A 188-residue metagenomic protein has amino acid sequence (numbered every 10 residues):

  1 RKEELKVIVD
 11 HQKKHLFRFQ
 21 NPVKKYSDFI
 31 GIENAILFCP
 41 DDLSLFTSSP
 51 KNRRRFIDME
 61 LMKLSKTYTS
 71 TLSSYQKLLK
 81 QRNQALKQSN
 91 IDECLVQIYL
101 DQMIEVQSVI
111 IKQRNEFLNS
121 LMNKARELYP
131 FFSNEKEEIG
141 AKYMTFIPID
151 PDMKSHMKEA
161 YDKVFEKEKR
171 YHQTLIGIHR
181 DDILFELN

Functional and structural regions predicted by a protein language model:
R1-F46, P50-N52, D58-L64, Y68 (+4 more regions): Nucleotide-state sensing region of NTPase/ATPase domains
Y26, P50, R54, L79 (+2 more regions): Alpha-helix initiation and N-capping motif
I32-I36, S48, Q76-L86, L184-E186: Noncatalytic linker/hinge segments flanking ATPase motor cores
S44, L72-Q76, I176-D181: Low-complexity, flexible helical/coil segments
L45, N52-R53, K63-L64, Y75 (+3 more regions): Residue-level detector of solvent-exposed, low-hydrophobicity positions
I57, L64-R114: Long, non-coiled-coil amphipathic alpha-helical linker/lever segments that couple catalytic cores to other domains
I91-N188: Conserved NTPase motor "head" modules and their coupling/switch loops across ABC/AAA+ ATPases, GTPases, and GHKL ATPases
